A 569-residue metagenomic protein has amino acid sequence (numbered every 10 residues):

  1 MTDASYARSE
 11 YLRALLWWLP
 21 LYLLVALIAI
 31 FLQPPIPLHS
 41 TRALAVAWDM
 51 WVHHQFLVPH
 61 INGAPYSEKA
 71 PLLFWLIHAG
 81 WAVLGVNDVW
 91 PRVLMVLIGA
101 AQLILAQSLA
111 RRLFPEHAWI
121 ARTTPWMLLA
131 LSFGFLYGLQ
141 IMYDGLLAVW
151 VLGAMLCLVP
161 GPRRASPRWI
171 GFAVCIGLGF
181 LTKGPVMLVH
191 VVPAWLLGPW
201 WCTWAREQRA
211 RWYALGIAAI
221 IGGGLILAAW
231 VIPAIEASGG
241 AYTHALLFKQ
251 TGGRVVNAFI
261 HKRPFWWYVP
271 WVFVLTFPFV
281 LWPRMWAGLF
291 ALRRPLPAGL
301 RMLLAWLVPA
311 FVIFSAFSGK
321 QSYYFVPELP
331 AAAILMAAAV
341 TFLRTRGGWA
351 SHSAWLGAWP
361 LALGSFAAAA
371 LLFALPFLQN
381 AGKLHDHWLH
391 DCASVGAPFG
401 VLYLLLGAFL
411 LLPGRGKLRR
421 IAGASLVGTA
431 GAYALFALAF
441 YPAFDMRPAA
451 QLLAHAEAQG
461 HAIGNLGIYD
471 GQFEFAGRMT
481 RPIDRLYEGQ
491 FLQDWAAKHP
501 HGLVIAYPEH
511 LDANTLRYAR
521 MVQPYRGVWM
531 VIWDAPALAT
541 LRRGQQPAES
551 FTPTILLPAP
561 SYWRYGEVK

Functional and structural regions predicted by a protein language model:
T2-A7, Y11, I170, V174 (+1 more regions): Membrane-embedded architecture of ER/inner-membrane glycosylation machinery
Y11-W18, A106-A130: Transmembrane-helix signature of polytopic, membrane-embedded enzymes that assemble or transfer cell-envelope glycans
L32-V58, A64-L76, V86-V89, G239-G240 (+2 more regions): Extracytoplasmic catalytic/substrate-binding loops of multi-pass membrane glycan-assembly enzymes
A45-W48, L136, T182, M187-S322 (+2 more regions): Transmembrane-lumen/periplasm boundary regions of multi-pass, lipid-linked membrane glycan transferases
P71-W75, L84-I104, I141: Loop-to-helix entry region of an early transmembrane alpha helix in multi-pass inner-membrane enzymes
V93-E116, G153: Transmembrane-helix motifs of polytopic, lipid-linked glycan transferases
R111-F114, A154-W169, G179, V340-L343: Membrane-interface transmembrane helices that cradle and orient dolichyl/undecaprenyl
L136-L147: Short acidic/glycine- and proline-prone juxtamembrane loop motifs at membrane-interface regions of multi-pass membrane
